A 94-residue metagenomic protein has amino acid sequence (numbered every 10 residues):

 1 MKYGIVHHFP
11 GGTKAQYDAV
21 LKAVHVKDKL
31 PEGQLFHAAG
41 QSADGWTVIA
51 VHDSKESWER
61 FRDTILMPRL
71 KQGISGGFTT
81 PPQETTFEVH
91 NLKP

Functional and structural regions predicted by a protein language model:
M1-I49, D53-P68, G76-P94: Short S/T/G/P-rich N-terminal loop/turn motif that feeds into the first structured element of a domain
